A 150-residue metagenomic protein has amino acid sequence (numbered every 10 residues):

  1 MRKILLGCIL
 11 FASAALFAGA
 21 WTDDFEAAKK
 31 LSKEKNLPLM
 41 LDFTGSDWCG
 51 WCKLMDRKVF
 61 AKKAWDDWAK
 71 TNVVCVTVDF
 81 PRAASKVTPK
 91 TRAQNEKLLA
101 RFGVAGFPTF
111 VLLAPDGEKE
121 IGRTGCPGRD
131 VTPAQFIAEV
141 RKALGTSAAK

Functional and structural regions predicted by a protein language model:
M1-I4: Positively charged n-region of N-terminal signal peptides that target proteins for export
I9-A18: Hydrophobic h-region of N-terminal signal peptides that target proteins for export in Gram-negative bacteria
W21-T22, A61-A93: Thiol-based oxidoreductase modules, predominantly thioredoxin-like and allied folds used for disulfide exchange
T22-L39, A69: A short beta-strand-turn-helix
N36-L39, T44-W48, G106: Short pre-active-site segment immediately N-terminal to redox-active cysteine/selenocysteine motifs in thiol-based
M40-L41, C75, F110: Hydrophobic beta-strand anchors of alpha/beta hydrolase catalytic cores
T44-F60: Conserved redox-active cysteine motifs that mediate thiol-disulfide chemistry, especially di-cysteine Cys-X(1-2)-Cys
K58-V59, K97-R101, A105-A148: Non-catalytic, surface beta->alpha helical segment in thiol-disulfide oxidoreductase systems
